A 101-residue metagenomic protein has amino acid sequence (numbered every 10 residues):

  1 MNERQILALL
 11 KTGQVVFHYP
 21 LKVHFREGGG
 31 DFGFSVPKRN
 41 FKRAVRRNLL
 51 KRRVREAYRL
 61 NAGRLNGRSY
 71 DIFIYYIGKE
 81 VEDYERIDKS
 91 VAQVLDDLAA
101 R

Functional and structural regions predicted by a protein language model:
M1-R101: Positively charged, solvent-exposed patches that mediate nucleic-acid binding
